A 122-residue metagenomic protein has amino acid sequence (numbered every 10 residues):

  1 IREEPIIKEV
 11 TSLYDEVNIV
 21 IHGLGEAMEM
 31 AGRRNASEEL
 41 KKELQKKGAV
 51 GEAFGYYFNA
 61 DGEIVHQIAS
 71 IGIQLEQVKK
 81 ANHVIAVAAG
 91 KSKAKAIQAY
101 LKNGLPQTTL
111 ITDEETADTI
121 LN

Functional and structural regions predicted by a protein language model:
I1-N122: Conserved phosphate- and dinucleotide-binding cores of soluble alpha/beta proteins, encompassing both enzyme active
